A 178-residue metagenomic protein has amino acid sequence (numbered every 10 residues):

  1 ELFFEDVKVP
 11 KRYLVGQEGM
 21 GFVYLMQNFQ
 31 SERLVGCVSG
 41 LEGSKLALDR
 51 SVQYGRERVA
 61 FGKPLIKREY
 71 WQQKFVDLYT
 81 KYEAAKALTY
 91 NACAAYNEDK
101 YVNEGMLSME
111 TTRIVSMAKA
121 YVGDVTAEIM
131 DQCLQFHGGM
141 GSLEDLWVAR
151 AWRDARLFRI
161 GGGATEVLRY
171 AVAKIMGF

Functional and structural regions predicted by a protein language model:
E1-K8: Flexible, small-/acidic-enriched active-site or ligand-binding loops
F3, G16, M20, Q27-F178: Alpha-helical interface subdomain recognition
K11-Y13: Short helix/loop capping segments that flank catalytic or ligand/cofactor-binding pockets
